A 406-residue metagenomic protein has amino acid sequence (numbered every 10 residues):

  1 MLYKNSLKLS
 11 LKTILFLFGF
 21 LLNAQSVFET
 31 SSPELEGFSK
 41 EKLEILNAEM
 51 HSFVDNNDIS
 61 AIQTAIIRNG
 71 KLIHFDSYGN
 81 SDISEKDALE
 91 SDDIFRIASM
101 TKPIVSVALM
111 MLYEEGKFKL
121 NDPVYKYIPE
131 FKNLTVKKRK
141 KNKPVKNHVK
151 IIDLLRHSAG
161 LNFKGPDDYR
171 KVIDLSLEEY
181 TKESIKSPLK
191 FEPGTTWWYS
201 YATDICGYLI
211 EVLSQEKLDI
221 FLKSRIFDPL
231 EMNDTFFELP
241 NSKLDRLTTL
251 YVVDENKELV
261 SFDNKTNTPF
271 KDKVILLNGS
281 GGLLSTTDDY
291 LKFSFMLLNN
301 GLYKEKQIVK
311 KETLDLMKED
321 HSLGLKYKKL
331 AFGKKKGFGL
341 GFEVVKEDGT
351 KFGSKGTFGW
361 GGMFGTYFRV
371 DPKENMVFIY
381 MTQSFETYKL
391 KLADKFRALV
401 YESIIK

Functional and structural regions predicted by a protein language model:
M1-V27: Bacterial Sec-dependent N-terminal signal peptides
S32-F95, N133-K138, V345, E402: Short, conserved catalytic-motif segment at the N-terminal edge
M50, T64, G70, F95-V124 (+3 more regions): Active-site SXXK
S60-I62, I73, F364-Y367, M376: Short loop/turn microsegments at loop-to-beta-strand junctions
L120-R139: Short, glycine/proline-biased beta-turn/loop segments that scaffold the active-site neighborhood
L134-K355: Short, surface-exposed loop or secondary-structure junction motifs that flank catalytic or metal-binding residues
F368-R369, N375-S384: Short, well-ordered beta-strand elements
